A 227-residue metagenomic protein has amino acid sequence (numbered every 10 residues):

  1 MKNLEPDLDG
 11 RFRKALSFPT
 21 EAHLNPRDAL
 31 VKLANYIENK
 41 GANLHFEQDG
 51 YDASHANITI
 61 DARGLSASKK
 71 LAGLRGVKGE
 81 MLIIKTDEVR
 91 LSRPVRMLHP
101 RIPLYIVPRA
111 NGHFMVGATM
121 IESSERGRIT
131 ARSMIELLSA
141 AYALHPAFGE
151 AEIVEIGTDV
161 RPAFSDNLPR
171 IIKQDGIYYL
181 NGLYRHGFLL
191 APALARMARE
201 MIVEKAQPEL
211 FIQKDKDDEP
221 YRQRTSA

Functional and structural regions predicted by a protein language model:
M1-N35, N39, A163-F164: Flavin (FAD/FMN) cofactor-binding and adjacent substrate-gating region of FAD-dependent oxidoreductase domains
L4, A22, A42-H55: A conserved short coil-to-beta-strand element within the FAD-binding core of flavoproteins
E5-F12, A53-N57, A163-L168, K173-Q174: A short, glycine/Asx- and small/polar-enriched loop/turn that sits immediately N-terminal to a beta-strand
S17, T119-E122, L183: Short, histidine-centered active-site or binding-site loop motifs used for metal coordination, general acid-base
K40-L44, H145, A198-A206: Short, hydrophobic alpha-helical segments
H55-L65, A195: Short hydrophobic core segments
R63-D175: Active-site substrate-recognition segment that forms the wall of the catalytic cavity or substrate channel
A151-A227: C-terminal catalytic lobe of FAD-dependent flavoproteins
